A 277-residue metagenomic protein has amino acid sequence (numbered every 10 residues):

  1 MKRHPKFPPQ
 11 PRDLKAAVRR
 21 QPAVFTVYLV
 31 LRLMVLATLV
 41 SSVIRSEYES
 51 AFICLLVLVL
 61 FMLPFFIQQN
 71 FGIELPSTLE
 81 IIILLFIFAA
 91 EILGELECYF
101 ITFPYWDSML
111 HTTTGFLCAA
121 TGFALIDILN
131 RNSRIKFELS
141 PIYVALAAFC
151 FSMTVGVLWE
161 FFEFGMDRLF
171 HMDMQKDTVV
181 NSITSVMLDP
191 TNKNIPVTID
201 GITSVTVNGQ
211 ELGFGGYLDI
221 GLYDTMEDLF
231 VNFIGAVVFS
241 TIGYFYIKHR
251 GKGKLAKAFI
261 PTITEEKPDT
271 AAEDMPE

Functional and structural regions predicted by a protein language model:
M1-Q21: Short, Lys/Arg-rich, polar N-terminal cytosolic tail immediately upstream of the first transmembrane signal-anchor
V43-Y48, N70-I73, L96-W106: Membrane-interface helix caps and helix-loop-helix hairpins in membrane proteins
L55, E74-L85, S108-H111: Cytoplasmic-side transmembrane-helix entry/capping segments in multi-pass membrane proteins
F61-F65, F86-E91, A148, S152-W159 (+1 more regions): Alpha-helical transmembrane segments of multi-pass membrane proteins
I67-T78, R134-L139: Membrane-interface helix-boundary motifs at transmembrane edges
L96-D107, G156-F239: Interfacial helix-loop-helix junctions of multi-pass membrane proteins
T113-N130, R168-M174, I234-K248: Membrane-interfacial alpha-helical segments at the cytosolic side of multi-pass membrane proteins
G253-D274: Short, highly charged, low-complexity non-transmembrane loops/tails of multi-pass membrane proteins
